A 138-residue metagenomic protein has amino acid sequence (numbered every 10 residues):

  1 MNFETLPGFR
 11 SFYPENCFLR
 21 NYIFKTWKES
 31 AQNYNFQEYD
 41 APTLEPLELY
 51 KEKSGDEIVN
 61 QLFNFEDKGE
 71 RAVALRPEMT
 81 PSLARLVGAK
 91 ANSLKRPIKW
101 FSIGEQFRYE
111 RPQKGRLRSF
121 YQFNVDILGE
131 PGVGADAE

Functional and structural regions predicted by a protein language model:
M1-E138: TRNA-recognition modules of translation machinery and tRNA-sensing kinases, especially anticodon-binding
